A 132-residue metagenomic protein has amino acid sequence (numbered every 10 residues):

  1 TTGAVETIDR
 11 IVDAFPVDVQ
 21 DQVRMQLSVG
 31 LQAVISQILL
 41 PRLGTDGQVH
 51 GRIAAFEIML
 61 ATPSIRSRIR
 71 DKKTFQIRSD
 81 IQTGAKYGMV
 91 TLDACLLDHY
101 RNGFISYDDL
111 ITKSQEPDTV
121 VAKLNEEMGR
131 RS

Functional and structural regions predicted by a protein language model:
T1-S132: Short, flexible helix-loop junctions that flank or precede catalytic/ligand sites
